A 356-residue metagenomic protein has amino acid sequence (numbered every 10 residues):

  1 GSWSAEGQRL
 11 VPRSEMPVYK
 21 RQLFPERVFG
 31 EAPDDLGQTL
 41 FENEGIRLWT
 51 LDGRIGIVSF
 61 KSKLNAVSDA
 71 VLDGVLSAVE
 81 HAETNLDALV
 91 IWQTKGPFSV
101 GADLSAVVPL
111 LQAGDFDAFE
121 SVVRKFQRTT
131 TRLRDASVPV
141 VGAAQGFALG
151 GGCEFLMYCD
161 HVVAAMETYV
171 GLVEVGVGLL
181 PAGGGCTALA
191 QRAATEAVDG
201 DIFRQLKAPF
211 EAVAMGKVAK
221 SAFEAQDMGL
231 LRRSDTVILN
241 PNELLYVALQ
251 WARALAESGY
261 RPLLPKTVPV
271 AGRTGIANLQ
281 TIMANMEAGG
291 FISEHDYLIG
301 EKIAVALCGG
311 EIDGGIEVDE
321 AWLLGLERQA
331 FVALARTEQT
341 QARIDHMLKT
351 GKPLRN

Functional and structural regions predicted by a protein language model:
G1-L89, Q93-G96, S105-V138, Q145-G152 (+4 more regions): N-terminal glycine-rich phosphate-binding loop for ADP-containing cofactors
V100-A102: Extended, composition-driven regions rather than compact fold-specific motifs
